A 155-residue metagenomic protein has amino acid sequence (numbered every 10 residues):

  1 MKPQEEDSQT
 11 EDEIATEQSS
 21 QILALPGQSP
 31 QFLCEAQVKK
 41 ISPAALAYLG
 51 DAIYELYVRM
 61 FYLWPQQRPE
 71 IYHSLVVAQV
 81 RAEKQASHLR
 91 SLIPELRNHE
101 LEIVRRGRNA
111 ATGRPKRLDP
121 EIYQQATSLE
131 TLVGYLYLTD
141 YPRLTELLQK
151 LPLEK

Functional and structural regions predicted by a protein language model:
M1-K155: Double-stranded RNA-binding/processing signature
